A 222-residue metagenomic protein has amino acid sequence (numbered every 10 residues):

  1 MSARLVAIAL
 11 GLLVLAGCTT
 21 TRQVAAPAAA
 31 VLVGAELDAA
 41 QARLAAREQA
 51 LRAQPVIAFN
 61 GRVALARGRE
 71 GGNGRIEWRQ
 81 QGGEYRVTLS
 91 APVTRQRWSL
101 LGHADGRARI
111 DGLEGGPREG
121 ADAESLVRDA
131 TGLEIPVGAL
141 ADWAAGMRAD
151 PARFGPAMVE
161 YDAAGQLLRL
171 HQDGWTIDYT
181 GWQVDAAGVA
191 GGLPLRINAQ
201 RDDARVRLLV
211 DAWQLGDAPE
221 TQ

Functional and structural regions predicted by a protein language model:
M1-A7: Bacterial N-terminal signal peptides that target proteins for export
V14-G17: C-terminal motif of bacterial Sec signal peptides marking the signal peptidase cleavage site
T19-R22: Bacterial signal peptide processing site
A25-Q54: Post-signal peptide N-terminal segment of mature Sec-exported envelope proteins
A45-R69: A short, Trp-centered hydrophobic/proline-enriched beta-strand micro-motif
E84-E134: An acidic-aromatic
G112-D173: Flexible, processing/modification-adjacent segments and terminal tails in exported/periplasmic/extracellular proteins
M147-Q222: Gly/Pro-enriched, hydrophobic low-complexity segments that function as extracytoplasmic propeptides/linkers
